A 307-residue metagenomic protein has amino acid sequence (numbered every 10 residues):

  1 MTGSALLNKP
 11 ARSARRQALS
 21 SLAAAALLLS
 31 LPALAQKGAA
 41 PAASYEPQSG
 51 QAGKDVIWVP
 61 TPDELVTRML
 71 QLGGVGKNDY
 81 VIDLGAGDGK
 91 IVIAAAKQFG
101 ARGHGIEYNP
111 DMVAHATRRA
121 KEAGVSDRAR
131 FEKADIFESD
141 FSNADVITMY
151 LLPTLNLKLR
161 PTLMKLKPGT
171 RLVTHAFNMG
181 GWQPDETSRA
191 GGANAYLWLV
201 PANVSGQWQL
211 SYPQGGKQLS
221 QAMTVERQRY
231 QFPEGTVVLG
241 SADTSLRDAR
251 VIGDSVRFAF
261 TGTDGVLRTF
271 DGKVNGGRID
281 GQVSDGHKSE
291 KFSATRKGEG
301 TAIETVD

Functional and structural regions predicted by a protein language model:
R15-S20, A24: N-terminal export leaders
Q36-D79: S-adenosyl-L-methionine
N78-G87: Conserved class I S-adenosyl-L-methionine
G89-I93: Glycine-rich SAM-binding Motif I of class I
R102-E107: Conserved SAM-binding motif I beta-strand of class I
V113-N143: S-adenosyl-L-methionine
N156-S205: C-terminal substrate-binding/active-site "lid" region of AdoMet-derived donor-dependent transferases
S205-E299, T305-D307: Central antiparallel beta-sheet cores of small beta-barrel/beta-sandwich binding domains
